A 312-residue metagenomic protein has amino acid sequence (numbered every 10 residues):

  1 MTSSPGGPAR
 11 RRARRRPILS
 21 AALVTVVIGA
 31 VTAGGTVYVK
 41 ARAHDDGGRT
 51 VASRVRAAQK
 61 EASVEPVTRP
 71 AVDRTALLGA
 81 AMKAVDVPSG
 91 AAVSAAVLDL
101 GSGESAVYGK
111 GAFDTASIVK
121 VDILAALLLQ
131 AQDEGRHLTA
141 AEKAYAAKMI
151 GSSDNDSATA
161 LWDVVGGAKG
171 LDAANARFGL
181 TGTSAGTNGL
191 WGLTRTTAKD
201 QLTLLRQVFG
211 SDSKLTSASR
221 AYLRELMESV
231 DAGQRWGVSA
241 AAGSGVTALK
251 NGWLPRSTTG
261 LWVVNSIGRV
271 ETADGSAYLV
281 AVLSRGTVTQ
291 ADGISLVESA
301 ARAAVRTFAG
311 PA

Functional and structural regions predicted by a protein language model:
T2-P5, R14-E61, P70-V93, L100 (+1 more regions): Penicillin-recognizing serine hydrolase domain
A52-V67, E104-Y108, L124-L127, G151-N155: Acidic/histidine-rich, surface-exposed loop or edge segments in extracytoplasmic proteins
V97, V107-L124, E142, A160 (+1 more regions): Hydrophobic alpha-helical segments that drive targeting, anchoring, or assembly
G103, A112-R136, M149, V280: Active-site SXXK
A106, A158, T289-G293: Extracytoplasmic/secreted cell-surface and envelope-processing proteins
A106-G109, S153-S157, A185-G189, S284: Flexible glycine/proline-enriched surface loops and loop-helix/loop-strand junctions
I118-V121, G151, R195-L202: Short alpha-helical patches at coil-to-helix transitions and adjacent helical residues in well-structured domains
A131-T181, T197: Conserved catalytic neighborhood of penicillin-recognizing serine enzymes
